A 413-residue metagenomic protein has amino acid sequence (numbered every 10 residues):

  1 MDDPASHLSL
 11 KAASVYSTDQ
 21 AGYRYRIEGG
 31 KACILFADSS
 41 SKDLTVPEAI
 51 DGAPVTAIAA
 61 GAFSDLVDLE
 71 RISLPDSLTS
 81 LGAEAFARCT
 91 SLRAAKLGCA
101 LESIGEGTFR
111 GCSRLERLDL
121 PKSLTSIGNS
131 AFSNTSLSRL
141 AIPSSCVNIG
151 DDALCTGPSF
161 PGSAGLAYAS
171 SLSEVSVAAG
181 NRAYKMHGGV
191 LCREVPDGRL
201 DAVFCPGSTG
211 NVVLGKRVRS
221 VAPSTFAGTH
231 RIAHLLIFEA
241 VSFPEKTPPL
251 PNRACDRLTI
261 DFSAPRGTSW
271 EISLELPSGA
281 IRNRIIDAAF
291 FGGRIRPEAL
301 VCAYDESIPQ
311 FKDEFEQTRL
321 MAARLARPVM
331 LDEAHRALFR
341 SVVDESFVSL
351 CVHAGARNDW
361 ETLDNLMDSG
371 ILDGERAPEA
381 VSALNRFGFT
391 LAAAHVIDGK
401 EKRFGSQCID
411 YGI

Functional and structural regions predicted by a protein language model:
D2, Q20-K31, D38-A57, V67-S80 (+9 more regions): Structural signature of tandem-repeat unit edges
P4-Q20: N-terminal low-complexity, Pro/Thr/Ser-rich intrinsically disordered segments that act as propeptides or flexible
T362, L391-A392: Conserved ankyrin/ankyrin-like repeat signature
S382-L384: Solvent-exposed segments in extracellular or luminal domains encompassing
F389, I397, I409-I413: Long, compositionally biased eukaryotic scaffolding/regulatory segments
